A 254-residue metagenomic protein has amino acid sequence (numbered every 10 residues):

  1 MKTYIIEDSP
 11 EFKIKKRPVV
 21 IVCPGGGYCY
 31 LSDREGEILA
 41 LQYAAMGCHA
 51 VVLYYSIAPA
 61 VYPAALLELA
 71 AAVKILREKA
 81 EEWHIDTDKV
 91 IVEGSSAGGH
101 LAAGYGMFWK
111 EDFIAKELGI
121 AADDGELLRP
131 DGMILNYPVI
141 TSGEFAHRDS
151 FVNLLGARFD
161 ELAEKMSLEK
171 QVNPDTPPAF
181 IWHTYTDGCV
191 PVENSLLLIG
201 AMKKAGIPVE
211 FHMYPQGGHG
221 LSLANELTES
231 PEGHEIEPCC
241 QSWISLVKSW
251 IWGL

Functional and structural regions predicted by a protein language model:
K16-G25: Short beta-strand element of the alpha/beta-hydrolase
V19, A44-Y54, I91, E210: A fold-wide structural signal in alpha/beta-hydrolase
S32-D33, I38, V51-T87, E237-C239: Catalytic nucleophile-loop/oxyanion-hole region of alpha/beta-hydrolase and closely related hydrolase-like folds
E35, L168, P177, P191-A201: Short alpha-helix in the alpha/beta-hydrolase fold that links the catalytic acid
A71-S150, F159-E164, L168: Primarily recognizes the serine-hydrolase "nucleophile elbow" in alpha/beta-hydrolase and SGNH/GDSL folds
S142, T186-V190: Acidic catalytic loop of the alpha/beta-hydrolase fold
D175, F180-H183, D187: Short beta-strand/loop motif that positions the catalytic acidic residue of the alpha/beta-hydrolase fold
L196-L254: C-terminal catalytic histidine-bearing segment of alpha/beta-hydrolase fold enzymes
